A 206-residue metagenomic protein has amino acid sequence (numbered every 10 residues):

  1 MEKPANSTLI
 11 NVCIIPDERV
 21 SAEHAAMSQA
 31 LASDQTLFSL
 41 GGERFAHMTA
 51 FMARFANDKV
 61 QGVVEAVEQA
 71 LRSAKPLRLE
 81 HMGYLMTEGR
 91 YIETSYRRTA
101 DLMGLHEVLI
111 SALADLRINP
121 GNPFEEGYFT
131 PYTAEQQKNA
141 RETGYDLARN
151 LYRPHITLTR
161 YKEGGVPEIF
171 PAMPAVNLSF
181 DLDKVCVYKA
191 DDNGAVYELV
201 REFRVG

Functional and structural regions predicted by a protein language model:
M1-L79, Y84-M86, T99-C186, A195-G206: Basic, often amphipathic N-terminal segments
Y91-I92, V185: Hydrophobic residues embedded in beta-strands of well-ordered beta-sheets
E93-R98: Short histidine-centered catalytic/ligand-binding loop motif
Y188-A190: Interaction-mediating elements
